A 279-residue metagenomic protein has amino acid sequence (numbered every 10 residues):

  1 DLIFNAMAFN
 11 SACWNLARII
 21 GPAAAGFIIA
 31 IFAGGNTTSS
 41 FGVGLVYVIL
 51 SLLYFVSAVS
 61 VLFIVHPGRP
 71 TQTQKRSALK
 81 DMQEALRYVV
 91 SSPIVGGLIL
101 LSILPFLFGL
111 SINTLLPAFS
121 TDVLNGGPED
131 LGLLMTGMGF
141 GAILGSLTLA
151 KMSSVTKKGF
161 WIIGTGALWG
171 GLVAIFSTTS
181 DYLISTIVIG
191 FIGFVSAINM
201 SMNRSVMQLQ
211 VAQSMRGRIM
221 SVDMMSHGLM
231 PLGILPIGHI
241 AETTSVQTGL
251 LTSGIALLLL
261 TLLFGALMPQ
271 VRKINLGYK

Functional and structural regions predicted by a protein language model:
D1-L16: Cytoplasmic helix-loop-helix junction between adjacent transmembrane helices in 12-TM secondary transporters
M7, S11, T73-D81, S214: Coil-to-alpha-helix initiation sites in intrinsically disordered, low-complexity, charged segments
S11, R18, A23-F27, L101-F106 (+4 more regions): Residue-level signature of transmembrane alpha-helical cores of multipass secondary-active transporters and flippases
N15-A30, T114, S146, M230-G238: Glycine/proline-centered helix-kink
N15-S60: Helix-loop-helix hairpin linking two adjacent transmembrane segments in secondary transporters
Y47, S51, F55, Q83 (+2 more regions): C-terminal transmembrane bundle of multi-pass solute transporters/carriers
H66-L100: Juxtamembrane intracellular "pre-TM" segments in multi-pass secondary transporters
I94, S102, F106-T114, A197 (+1 more regions): Recurrent gating helices in multi-pass secondary carriers
